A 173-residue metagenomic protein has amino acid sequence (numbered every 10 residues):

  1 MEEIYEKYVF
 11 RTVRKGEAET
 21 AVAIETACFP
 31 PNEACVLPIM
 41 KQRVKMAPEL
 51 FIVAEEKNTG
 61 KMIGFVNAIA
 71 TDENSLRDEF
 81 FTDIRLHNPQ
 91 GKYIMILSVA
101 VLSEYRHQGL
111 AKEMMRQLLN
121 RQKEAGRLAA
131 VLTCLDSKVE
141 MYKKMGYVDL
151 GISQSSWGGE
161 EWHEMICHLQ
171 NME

Functional and structural regions predicted by a protein language model:
K7-A21: A short beta-loop-alpha structural element at the N-terminal edge of CoA-dependent acyl/N-acetyltransferase catalytic
A23-V36, R43: Helix-loop element at the rim of GNAT/NAT acetyltransferase active sites that forms part of the acceptor-substrate
F51-E56: Cytosolic beta-strand hydrophobic patch enriched in CBS
T59-A100, R106, S156-H163: Conserved acyl-donor/pantetheine-binding loop and adjacent beta-alpha core of acyl/acetyltransferases and related
V101, H107-N120: Conserved acetyl-CoA-binding loop-helix of GNAT-fold acetyltransferases
M115, N120-L135: Conserved GNAT acetyl-CoA-binding A-motif
L135-D136, Q154-E173: C-terminal "cap" of GNAT-fold acetyltransferases
K143-S153: Conserved acetyl-CoA-binding loop of GNAT-fold acetyltransferases
